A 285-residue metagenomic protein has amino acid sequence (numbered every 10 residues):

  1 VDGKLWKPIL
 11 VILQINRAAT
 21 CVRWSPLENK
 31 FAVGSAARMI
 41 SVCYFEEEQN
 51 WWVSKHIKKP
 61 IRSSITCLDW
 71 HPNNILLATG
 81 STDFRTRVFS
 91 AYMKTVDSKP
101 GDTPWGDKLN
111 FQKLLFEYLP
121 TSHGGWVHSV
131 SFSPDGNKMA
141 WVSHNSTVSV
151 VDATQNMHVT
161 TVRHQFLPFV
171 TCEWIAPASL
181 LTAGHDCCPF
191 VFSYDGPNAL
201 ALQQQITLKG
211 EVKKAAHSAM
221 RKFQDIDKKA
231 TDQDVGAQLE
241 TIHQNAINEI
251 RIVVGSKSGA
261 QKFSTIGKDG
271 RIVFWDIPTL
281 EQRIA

Functional and structural regions predicted by a protein language model:
V1-D2, I40-F45, T86-A91, V148-D152 (+2 more regions): WD40-repeat beta-propellers
K4-T20, E47-S64, M93-W126, N156-T171 (+2 more regions): Inter-blade linker and blade-boundary elements of WD-repeat/beta-propeller domains
V22-N29, C67-I75, G124, S131-G136 (+2 more regions): Loop/turn segments within WD40 beta-propeller blades
F31-A32, L77-A78, K138-A140, L180-L181 (+1 more regions): Hydrophobic beta-strand segments that make up the repeating blades of beta-propeller and related beta-repeat
G34-A37, G80-D83, V142-N145, A183-H185 (+1 more regions): Conserved strand-to-loop turn within each blade of WD40 beta-propeller repeats
N74-T95, G124-V127, P134: Beta-propeller domains
V130-C188: Repeat-solenoid scaffold signature
S256, A260-R283: Blade-level signature of beta-propeller repeat domains, shared across WD40, Kelch, NHL, RCC1 and BNR/Asp-box propellers
